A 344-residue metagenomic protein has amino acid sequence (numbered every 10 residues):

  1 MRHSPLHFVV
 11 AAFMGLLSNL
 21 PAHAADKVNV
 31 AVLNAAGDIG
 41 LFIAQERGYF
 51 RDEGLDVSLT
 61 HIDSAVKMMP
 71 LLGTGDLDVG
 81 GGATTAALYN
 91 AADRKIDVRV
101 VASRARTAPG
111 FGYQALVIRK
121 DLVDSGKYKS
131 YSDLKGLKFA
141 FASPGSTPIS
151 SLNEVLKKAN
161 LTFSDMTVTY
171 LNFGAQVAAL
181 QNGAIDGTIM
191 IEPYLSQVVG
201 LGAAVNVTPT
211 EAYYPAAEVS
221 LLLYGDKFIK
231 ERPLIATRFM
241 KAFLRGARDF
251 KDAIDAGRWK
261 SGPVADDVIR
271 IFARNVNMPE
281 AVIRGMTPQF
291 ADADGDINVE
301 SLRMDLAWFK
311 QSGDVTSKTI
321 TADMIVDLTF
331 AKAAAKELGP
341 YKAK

Functional and structural regions predicted by a protein language model:
M1-V9: Bacterial N-terminal signal peptides that target proteins for export
N19-A24: Sec/Tat signal peptide C-region and signal peptidase I cleavage site
D26-T162, T167-Y170, D186-E192, T208 (+1 more regions): Short, glycine-/small- and polar/acidic-enriched structural segments that line small-molecule recognition paths
G37, E46, A65-M68, T84-A87 (+13 more regions): Stable alpha-helical elements in mature extracytoplasmic
R106-A115, V199, A204-F228, R232 (+3 more regions): Periplasmic-binding protein-like
T169-V205: Loop-centered beta-sheet repeat module
K230-S317: Secondary-structure end/capping motifs
R303-K344: Conserved C-terminal helix/tail region of periplasmic/extracytoplasmic solute-binding proteins
